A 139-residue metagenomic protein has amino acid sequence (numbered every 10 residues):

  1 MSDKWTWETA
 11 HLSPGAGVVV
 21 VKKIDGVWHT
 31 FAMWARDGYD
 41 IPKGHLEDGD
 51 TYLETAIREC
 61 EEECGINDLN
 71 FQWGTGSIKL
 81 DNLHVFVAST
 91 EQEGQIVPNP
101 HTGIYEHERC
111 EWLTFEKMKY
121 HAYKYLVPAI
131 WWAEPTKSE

Functional and structural regions predicted by a protein language model:
M1-G17: Acidic, metal-coordinating catalytic segment for phosphate/diphosphate chemistry, firing primarily on the Nudix
T9-P14, I24, I78-L80: A short catalytic or substrate-binding loop motif that flags glycine-/basic-rich loops and adjacent residues that bind
P14-G15, V19, Y39-I41: N-terminal first-folded block
V20-K22, S89-T90: Residue-level signal for short segments within beta-strands and strand-turn junctions of well-structured beta-sheet
K23-H29: Short, solvent-exposed loop/turn segments that connect beta-strands within catalytic domains and beta-strand-rich
F31-W34: Short, acidic/hydrophobic/Gly-rich beta-strand patch recurrent on exposed beta strands that often constitutes part
G44-A129, A133: Unchanged
